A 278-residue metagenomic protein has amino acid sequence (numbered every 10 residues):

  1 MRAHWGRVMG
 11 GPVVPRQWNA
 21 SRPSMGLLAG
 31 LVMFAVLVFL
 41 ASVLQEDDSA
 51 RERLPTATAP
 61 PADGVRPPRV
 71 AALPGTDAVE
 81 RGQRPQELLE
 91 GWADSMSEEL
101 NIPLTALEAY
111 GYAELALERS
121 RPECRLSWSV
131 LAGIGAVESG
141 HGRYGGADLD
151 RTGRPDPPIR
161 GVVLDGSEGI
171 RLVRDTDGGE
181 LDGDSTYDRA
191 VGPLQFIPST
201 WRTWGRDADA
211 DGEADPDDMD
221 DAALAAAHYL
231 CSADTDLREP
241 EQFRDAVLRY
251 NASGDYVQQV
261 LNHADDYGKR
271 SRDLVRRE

Functional and structural regions predicted by a protein language model:
M1-S21: Terminal targeting segments of Actinobacterial cell-envelope proteins
G26-S42: Hydrophobic membrane-insertion alpha-helices, especially the h-region of bacterial N-terminal signal peptides
E46-E118: N-terminal export signals and maturation junctions of secreted/periplasmic proteins
Q86-E278: Catalytic glycan-binding domains that act on GlcNAc-containing polysaccharides
